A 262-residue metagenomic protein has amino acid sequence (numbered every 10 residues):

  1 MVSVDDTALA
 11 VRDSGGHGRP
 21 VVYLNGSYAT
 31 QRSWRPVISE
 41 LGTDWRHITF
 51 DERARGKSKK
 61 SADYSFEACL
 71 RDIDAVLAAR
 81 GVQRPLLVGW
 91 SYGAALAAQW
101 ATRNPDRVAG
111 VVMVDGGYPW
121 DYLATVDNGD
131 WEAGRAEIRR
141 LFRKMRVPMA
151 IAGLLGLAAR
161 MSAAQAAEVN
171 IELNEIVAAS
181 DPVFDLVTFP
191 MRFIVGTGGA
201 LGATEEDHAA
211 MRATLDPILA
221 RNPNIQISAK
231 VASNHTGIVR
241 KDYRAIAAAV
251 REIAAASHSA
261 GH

Functional and structural regions predicted by a protein language model:
T7-K59: Conserved HGGG/HGGXW glycine-rich cap/lid loop of the alpha/beta-hydrolase fold
S39, T49-V88, Y92: Active-site loop/oxyanion-hole signature of alpha/beta-hydrolase fold enzymes
E52-R55, G116, G196-G198, A232: Active-site loop/turn elements of alpha/beta-hydrolase fold enzymes, especially the short glycine-/histidine-rich
L86, A109-V112: Residue in the alpha/beta-hydrolase core beta-strand immediately N-terminal to the catalytic nucleophile
A94-P105, V111: Short glycine-enriched nucleophile-adjacent loop and the immediately C-terminal alpha-helix near the catalytic center
T102, V111-F142: Flexible "cap/lid" loop of the alpha/beta hydrolase fold
A159-A229, V239: Conserved serine/cysteine hydrolase catalytic core
P223-H262: Catalytic active-site module of serine/aspartate enzymes centered on a nucleophile-bearing elbow/loop
